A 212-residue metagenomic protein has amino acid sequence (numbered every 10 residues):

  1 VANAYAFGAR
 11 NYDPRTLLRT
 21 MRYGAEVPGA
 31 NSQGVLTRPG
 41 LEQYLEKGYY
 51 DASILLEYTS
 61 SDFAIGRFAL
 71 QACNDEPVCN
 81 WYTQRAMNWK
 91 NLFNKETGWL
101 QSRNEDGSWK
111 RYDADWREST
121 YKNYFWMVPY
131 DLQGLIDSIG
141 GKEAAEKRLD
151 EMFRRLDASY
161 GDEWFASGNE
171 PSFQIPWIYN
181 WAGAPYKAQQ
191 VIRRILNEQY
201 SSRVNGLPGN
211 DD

Functional and structural regions predicted by a protein language model:
A4-D212: Active-site core of glycosidic bond-cleaving carbohydrate-active enzymes
